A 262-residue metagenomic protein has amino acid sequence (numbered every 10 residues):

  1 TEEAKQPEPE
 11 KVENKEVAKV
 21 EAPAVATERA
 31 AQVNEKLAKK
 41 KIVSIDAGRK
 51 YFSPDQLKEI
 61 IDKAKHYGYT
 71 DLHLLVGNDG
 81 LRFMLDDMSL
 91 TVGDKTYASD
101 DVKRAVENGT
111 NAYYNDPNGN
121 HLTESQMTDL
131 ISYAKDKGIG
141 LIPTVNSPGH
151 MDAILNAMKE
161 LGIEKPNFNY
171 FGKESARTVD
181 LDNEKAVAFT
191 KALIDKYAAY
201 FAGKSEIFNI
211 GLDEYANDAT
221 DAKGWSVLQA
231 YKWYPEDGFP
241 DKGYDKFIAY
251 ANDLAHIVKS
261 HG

Functional and structural regions predicted by a protein language model:
T1-Q32: Ser/Thr/Gly/Pro-rich low-complexity, disordered linker/stalk segments of secreted and cell-surface proteins
R29-G48: N-terminal small/glycine-rich loop or linker at the start of catalytic domains across soluble metabolic enzymes
E35-K39, D79-D136, M151-K185, A216-D241: Aromatic- and acidic-residue-enriched carbohydrate-binding clefts of CAZyme catalytic domains
I42-Q56, A176-K185: Active-site mouth loops of central-metabolism enzymes
I45-A47, V76-N78, P143-S147, L212-E214: A cross-domain feature marking catalytic cores of carbohydrate-active enzymes and several ubiquitous metabolic/repair
Q56-G80: Catalytic domains of carbohydrate-active enzymes, especially glycoside hydrolases
Y67-Y69, Q126-G149, S175-G211: An active-site-proximal structural segment forming one wall of the substrate-binding cleft that immediately precedes
N183-G262: Active-site neighborhood of glycoside hydrolase catalytic domains
